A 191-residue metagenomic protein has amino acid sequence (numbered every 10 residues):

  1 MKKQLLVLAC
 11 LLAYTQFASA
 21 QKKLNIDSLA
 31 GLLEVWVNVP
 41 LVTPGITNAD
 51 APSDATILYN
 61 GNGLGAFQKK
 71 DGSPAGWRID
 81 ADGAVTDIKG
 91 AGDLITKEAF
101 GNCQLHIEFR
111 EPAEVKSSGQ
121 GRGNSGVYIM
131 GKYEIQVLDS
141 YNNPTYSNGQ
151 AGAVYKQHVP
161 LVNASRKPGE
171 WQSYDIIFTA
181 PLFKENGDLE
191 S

Functional and structural regions predicted by a protein language model:
M1-Q21: Bacterial Sec-dependent N-terminal signal peptides
Q21-S191: Carbohydrate-interacting regions of secretory-pathway proteins
